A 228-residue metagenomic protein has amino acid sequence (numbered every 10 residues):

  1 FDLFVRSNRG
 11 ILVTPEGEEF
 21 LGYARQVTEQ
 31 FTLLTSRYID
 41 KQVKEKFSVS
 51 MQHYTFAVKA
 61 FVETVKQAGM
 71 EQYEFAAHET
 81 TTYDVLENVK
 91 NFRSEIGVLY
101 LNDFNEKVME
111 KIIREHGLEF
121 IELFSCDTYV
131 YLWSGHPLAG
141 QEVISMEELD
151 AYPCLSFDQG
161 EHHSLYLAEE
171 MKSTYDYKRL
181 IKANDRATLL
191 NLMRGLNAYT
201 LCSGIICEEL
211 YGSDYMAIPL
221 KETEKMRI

Functional and structural regions predicted by a protein language model:
F1-V13: A short LG(V/I)-centered, amphipathic sequence patch enriched for acidic residue(s) preceding the LG motif
G17, L21-T28: Coiled-coil helix of the DHp
Q26-E29, S36, D40-N88: N-terminal winged-helix
K46-Q52, G97, Y131, L155 (+1 more regions): Short, well-ordered beta-strand segments
A57-F61, E106, M146, D150-T174: Secondary-structure junction motif
K90-E95, Q159-M216: Hydrophobic hinge/microswitch elements
I112-C154: Flexible hinge/capping segments at coil-to-helix
R114-S125, G204-I205, G212-M226: Short beta-strand->loop
